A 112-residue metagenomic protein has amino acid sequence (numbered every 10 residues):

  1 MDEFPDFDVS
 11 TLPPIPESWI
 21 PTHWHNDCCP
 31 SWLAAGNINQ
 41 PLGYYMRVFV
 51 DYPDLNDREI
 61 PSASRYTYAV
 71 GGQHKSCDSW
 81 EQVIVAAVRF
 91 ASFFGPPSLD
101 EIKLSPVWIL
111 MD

Functional and structural regions predicted by a protein language model:
M1-Q40: Negatively charged, low-complexity tracts enriched in Asp/Glu with abundant Ser/Thr
F4-D6, F49, L110: Intrinsically disordered, low-complexity regulatory regions of eukaryotic regulatory proteins
D8-T11, P53, F94: Prokaryotic Sec-type signal peptides and long signal-anchor helices with extended Leu/Ile/Val-rich h-regions
L12-I15, W80-E81, L99: Short amphipathic alpha-helical segments that mediate assembly, nucleic-acid/protein binding, or membrane association
P16-W19, V50, E59, V88 (+1 more regions): Generic low-complexity, intrinsically disordered sequence content enriched in small uncharged/hydrophobic residues
Q40-S92: Intrinsically disordered, low-complexity regulatory segments enriched in Ser/Thr/Pro and charged residues
S92-D112: Acidic, proline/glycine-rich low-complexity IDRs
